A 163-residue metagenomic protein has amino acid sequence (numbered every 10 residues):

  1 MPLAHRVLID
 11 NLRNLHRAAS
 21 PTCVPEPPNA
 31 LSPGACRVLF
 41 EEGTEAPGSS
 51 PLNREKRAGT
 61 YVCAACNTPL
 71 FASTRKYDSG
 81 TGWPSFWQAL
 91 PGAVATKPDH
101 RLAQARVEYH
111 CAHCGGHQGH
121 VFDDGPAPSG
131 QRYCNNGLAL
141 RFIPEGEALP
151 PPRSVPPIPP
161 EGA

Functional and structural regions predicted by a protein language model:
H5, N11-A163: A short Gly-Trp-Pro
